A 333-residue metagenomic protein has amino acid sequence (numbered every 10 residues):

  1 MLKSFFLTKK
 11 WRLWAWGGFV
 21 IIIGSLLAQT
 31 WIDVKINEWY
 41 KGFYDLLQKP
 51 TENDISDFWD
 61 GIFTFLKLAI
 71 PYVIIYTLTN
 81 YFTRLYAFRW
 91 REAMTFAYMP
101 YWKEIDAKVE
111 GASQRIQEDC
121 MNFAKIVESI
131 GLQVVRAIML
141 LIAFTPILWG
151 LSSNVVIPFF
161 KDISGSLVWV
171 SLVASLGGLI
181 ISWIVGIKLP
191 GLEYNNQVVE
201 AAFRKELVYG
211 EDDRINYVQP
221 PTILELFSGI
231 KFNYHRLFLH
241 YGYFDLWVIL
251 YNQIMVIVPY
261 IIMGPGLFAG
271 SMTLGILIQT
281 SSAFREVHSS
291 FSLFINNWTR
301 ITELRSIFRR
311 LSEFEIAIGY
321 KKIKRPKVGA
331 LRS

Functional and structural regions predicted by a protein language model:
M1-D33, G42-L66, T79-T83, P100 (+5 more regions): Membrane-integrated ABC transporters
K10, Q117-W169, M255: Hydrophobic alpha-helical transmembrane segments of ABC transporter permease domains
V20-I32, I36, I70-A87, V173-K188 (+2 more regions): Hydrophobic alpha-helical membrane-associated segments
S25-E52, Y72, M139-F160, I254-L274: Juxtamembrane "helix exit" motif at the C-terminal ends of alpha-helical transmembrane segments in multi-pass membrane
D33, N37-K41, T95-M99, L141-F144 (+9 more regions): Alpha-helical transmembrane segments of polytopic integral membrane proteins, especially the permease/helical cores
L85-F96, P100, V170-I215, M272 (+4 more regions): Cytoplasmic coupling helices
N122, N195-K205, Y209-I254, V258 (+2 more regions): An intracellular "coupling" helix at the cytosolic face of ABC transporter transmembrane type-1 domains
W149-L176, H240-F308: Helix-loop-helix
